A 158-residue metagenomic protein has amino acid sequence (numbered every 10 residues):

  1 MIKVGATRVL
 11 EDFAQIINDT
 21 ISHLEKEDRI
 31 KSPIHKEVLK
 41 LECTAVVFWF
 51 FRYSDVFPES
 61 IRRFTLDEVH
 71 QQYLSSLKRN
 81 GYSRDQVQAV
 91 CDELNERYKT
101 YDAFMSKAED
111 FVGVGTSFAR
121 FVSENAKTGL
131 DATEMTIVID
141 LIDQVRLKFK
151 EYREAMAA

Functional and structural regions predicted by a protein language model:
M1, G5-H35, E124: Short amphipathic alpha-helical segments and their helix-coil junctions
K3, K26, K31, K36 (+6 more regions): Context-gated lysine
A6, L10, K36, K40-T44 (+6 more regions): Short runs of predominantly hydrophobic/aromatic residues within well-ordered alpha helices that form helix-helix
F13, I17-T20, L24, E42-C43 (+6 more regions): Extended hydrophobic/Leu-rich segments
N18, S22-E25, F48-V56, L74 (+5 more regions): Alpha-helical repeat scaffolds in large eukaryotic proteins
D19-F64: N-terminal interaction modules that seed assembly of large macromolecular complexes
F48-G115: Long amphipathic alpha-helical segments
V87-A158: Low-complexity intrinsically disordered segments
